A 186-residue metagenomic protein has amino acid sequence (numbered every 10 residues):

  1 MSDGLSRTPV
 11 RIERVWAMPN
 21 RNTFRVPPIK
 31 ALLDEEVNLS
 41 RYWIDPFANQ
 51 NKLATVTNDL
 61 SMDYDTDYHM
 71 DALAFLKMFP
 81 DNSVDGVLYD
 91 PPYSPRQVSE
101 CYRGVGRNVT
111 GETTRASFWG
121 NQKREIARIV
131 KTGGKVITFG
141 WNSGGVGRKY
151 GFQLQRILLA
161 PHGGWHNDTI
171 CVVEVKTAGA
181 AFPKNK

Functional and structural regions predicted by a protein language model:
M1-N58, W165-V172, K186: S-adenosyl-L-methionine
S40, V130-V136: Short glycine-dipeptide loop
A48-F75: Class I SAM-dependent methyltransferase SAM/SAH-binding core
L73, K77-Y89, P95: A short acidic, Gly/Pro-enriched loop at the edge of an enzyme's catalytic core that lines a small-molecule cofactor
P91-P92, F139-N142: Short strand-turn motif at the edge of the Rossmann-like AdoMet-binding core
P95-Q97, G145: Short glycine-rich, flexible loops that bind phosphorylated cofactors or substrates
R103-T132: A short glycine-rich, Lys/Arg-flanked "PGG" loop and its adjoining helix->strand segment in the class I
G144-K186: Class I S-adenosyl-L-methionine
